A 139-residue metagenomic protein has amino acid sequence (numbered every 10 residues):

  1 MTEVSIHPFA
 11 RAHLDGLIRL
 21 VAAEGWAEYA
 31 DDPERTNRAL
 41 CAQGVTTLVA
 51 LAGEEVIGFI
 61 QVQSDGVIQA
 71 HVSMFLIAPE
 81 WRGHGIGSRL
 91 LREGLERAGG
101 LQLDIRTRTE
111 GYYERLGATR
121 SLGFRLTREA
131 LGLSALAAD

Functional and structural regions predicted by a protein language model:
E3-L17: A short beta-loop-alpha structural element at the N-terminal edge of CoA-dependent acyl/N-acetyltransferase catalytic
F9, F75-I77, T109: Hydrophobic adenine-recognition pocket in adenosine-nucleotide-binding enzymes
H13, I68, R108-T109: A generic "binding-loop/recognition-motif" signal
L17, V72, L103-I105: Generic structural signal for conserved hydrophobic packing positions in ordered secondary structure
E24-G53: Active-site rim helix/loop that mediates acceptor-substrate recognition in acyltransferases
V49, E55-S64, Q69-L76: Conserved beta-strand in the GNAT
I77, G83-E96: Conserved acetyl-CoA-binding loop-helix of GNAT-fold acetyltransferases
S88, L103-G132: Conserved active-site alpha-helix within GNAT-family acetyltransferase domains
